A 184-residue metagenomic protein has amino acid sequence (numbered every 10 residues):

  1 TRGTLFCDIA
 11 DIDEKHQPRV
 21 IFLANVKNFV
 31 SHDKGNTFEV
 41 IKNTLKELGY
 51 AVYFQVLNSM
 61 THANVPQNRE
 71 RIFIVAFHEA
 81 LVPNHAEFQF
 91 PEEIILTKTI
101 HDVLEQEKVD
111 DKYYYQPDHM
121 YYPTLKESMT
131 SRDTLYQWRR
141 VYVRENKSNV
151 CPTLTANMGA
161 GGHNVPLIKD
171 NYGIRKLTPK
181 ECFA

Functional and structural regions predicted by a protein language model:
T1-T153: Class I S-adenosyl-L-methionine
L81-P83, N157-N164: Short, acidic Gly/Pro/Ser/Thr-rich loop/turn segments
T97, G161, P179-C182: Alpha-helix initiation and N-capping motif
V150, A156-M158, E181: C-terminal lobe and adjacent flexible extensions of AdoMet/dcAdoMet transferase-like proteins
N164-G173: Short, surface-exposed loop/helix-turn segments at secondary-structure junctions that function as lids/hinges flanking
Y172-A184: Low-complexity, glycine/alanine/valine/leucine- and proline-rich hydrophobic stretches
